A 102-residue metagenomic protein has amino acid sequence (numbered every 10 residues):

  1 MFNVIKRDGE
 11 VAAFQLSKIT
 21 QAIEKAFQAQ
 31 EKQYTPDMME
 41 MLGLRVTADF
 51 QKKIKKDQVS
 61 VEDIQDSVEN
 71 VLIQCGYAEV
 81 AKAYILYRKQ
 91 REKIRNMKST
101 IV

Functional and structural regions predicted by a protein language model:
M1-V102: Extended catalytic cores of very large enzyme megasubunits
